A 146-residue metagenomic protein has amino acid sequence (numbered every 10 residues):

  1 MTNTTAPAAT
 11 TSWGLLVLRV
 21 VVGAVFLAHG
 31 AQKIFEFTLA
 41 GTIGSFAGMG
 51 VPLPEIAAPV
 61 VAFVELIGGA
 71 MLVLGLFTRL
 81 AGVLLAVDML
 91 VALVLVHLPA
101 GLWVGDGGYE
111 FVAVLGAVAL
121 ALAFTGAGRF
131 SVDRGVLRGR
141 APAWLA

Functional and structural regions predicted by a protein language model:
M1-I34, E55-F63, I67, L74-A146: Extended, low-polarity transmembrane helix blocks
F35-L53: Membrane-interface interhelical connector segments
